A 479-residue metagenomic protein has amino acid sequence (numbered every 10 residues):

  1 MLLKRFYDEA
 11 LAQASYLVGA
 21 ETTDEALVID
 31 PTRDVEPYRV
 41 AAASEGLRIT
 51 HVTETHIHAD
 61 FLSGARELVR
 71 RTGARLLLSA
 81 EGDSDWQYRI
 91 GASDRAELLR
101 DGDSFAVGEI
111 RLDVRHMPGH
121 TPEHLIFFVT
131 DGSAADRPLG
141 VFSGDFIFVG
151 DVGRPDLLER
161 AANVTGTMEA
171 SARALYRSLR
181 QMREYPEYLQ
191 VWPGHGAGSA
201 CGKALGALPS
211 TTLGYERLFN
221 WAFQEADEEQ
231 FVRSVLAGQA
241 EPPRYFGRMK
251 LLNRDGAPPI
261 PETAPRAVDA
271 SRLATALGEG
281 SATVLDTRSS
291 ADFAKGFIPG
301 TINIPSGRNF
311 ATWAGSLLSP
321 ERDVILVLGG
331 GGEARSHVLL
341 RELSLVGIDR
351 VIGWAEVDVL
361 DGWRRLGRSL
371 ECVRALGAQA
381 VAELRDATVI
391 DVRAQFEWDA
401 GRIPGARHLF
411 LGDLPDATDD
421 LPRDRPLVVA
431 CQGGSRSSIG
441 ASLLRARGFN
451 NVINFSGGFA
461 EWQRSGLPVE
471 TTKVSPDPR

Functional and structural regions predicted by a protein language model:
L2-F6, S15-L17, S104-D136, G140-V141 (+1 more regions): Core dinuclear metal-dependent hydrolase active-site scaffold
L11-A12, T23-A26, R33-H116, T130-G132 (+1 more regions): Active-site HxH/HxHxD metal-binding segment of metal-dependent hydrolases
V18, D30, H56, L68 (+8 more regions): Divalent metal-coordination and catalytic microenvironments
T23-D24, R111, T121-E241: Metallo-beta-lactamase
P31-T32, I57, E81-G82, H120-T121 (+6 more regions): Active-site metal-binding loops of divalent metal-dependent hydrolases
V52-F61, H116-H124, V191-S199, Q432: Histidine-centered catalytic micro-motifs
Y88-I90, R154-D156, T165-M168, Y215-L251 (+3 more regions): Rhodanese-like catalytic fold shared by cysteine-dependent sulfurtransferases and DSP/PTP-type phosphatases
P193-G198, K203-A204, R248-M249, D286-S289 (+1 more regions): Short, well-ordered beta-to-alpha junction loops that form the rim of enzyme active sites and present histidine/acidic
